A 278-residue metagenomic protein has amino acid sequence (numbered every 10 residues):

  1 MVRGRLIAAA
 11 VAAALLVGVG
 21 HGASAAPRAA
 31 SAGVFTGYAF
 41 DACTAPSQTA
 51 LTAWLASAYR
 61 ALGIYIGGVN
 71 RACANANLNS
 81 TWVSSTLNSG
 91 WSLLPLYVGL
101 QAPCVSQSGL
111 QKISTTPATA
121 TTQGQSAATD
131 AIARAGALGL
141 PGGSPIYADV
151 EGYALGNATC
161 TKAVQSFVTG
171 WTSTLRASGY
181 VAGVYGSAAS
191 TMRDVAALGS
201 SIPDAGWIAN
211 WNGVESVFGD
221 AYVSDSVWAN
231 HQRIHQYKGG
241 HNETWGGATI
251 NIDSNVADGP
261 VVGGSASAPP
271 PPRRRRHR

Functional and structural regions predicted by a protein language model:
M1-P27: Secretory targeting and sorting signals
A29-A42, L51-T52, S200-R278: Functionally critical loop-and-helix segments that line ligand-binding/catalytic clefts of soluble enzyme domains
A30-R60, I64-Q165: Substrate-binding cleft of extracellular glycoside hydrolase catalytic domains
C160-G179: Long, well-ordered alpha-helical scaffolding segments within enzyme catalytic domains, especially pronounced
L175-R193: Aromatic-lined carbohydrate-recognition surfaces of secreted/lumenal glycan-active proteins
R193-S200: Distinct, well-ordered alpha-helical segments
